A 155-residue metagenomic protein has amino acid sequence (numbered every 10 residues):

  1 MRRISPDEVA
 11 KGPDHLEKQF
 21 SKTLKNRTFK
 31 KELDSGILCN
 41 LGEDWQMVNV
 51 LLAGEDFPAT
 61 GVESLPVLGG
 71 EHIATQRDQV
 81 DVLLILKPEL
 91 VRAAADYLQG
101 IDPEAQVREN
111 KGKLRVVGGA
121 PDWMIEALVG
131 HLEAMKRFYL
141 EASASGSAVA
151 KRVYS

Functional and structural regions predicted by a protein language model:
M1-R137, E141, S155: Acidic (Asp/Glu-rich) sequence patches and key acidic residues that form negatively charged surfaces used
V149-V153: Short, well-ordered beta-strand elements
